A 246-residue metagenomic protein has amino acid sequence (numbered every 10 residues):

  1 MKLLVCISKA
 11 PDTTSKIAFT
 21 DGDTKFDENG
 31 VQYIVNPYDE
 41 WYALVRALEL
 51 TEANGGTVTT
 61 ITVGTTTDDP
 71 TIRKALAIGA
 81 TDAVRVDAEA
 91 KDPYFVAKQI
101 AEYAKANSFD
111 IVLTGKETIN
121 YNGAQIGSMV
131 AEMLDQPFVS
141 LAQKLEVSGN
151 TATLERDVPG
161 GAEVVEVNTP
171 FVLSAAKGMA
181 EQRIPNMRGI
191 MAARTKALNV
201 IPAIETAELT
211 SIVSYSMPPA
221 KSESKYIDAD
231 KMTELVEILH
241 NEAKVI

Functional and structural regions predicted by a protein language model:
M1-I246: N-terminal glycine-rich FAD/FM-binding segment characteristic of electron-transfer flavoproteins
